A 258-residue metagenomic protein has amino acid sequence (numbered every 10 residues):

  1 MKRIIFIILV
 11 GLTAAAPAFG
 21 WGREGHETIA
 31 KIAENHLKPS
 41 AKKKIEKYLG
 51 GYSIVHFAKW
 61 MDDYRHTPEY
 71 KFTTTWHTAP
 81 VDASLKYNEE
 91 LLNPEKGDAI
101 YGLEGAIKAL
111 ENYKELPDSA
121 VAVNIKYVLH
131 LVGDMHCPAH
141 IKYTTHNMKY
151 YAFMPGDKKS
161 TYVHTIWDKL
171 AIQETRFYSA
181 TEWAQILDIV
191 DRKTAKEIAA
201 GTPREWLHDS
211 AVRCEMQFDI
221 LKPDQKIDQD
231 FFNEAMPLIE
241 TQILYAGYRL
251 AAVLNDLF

Functional and structural regions predicted by a protein language model:
K2-I8: Sec-dependent signal peptide recognition, specifically the positively charged N-region followed immediately by
T13-A15: N-terminal signal peptide c-region/cleavage motif recognized by signal peptidases
F19-L131, P138-D256: N-terminal, motif-rich segments that launch catalysis or mediate targeting to/interaction with membranes, typified by
